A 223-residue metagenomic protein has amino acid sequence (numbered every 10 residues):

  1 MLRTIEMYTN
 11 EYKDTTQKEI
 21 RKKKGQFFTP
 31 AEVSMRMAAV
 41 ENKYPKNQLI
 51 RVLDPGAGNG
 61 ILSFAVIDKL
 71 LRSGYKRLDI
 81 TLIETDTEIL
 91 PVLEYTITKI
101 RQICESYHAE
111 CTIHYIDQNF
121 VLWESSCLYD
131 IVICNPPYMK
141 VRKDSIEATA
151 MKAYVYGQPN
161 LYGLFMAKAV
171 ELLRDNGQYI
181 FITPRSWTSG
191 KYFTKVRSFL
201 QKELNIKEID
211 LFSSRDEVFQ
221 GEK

Functional and structural regions predicted by a protein language model:
M1-P45: S-adenosyl-L-methionine
K22-K23, F27-R36, A57-F64, R77 (+2 more regions): Signature of N6-adenine DNA methyltransferases within the class I
E41-P45, L70, L173: Structural motif corresponding to the C-terminal cap of alpha-helices
Y44-Q48, S73, C104: Alpha-solenoid repeat scaffolds
Q48-G58: Conserved class I S-adenosyl-L-methionine
K69-D79: Conserved S-adenosyl-L-methionine
K76-L78, Q102-I113: A short helix-to-beta-strand connector/capping loop
L93-T96: Conserved SAM-binding loop
